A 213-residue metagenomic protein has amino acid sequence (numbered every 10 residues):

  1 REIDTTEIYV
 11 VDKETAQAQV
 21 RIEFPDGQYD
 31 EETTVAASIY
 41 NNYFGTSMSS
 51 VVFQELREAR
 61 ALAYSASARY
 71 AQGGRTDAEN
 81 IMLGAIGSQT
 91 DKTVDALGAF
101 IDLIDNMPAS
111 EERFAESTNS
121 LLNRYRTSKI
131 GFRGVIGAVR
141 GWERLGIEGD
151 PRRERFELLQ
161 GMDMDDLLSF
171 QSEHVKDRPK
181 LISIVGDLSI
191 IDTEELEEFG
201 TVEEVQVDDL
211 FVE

Functional and structural regions predicted by a protein language model:
R1-V51, A85, V212-E213: His/Glu-based metal-binding/catalytic segments typifying zinc-dependent metallopeptidases
V11-D12, R69, V205-D208: A structural detector for beta-sheet-dominated domains
Q17-Q28, Q54-N106, E111-D166, S172 (+1 more regions): M16 family metallopeptidases and their MPP-like homologs
E31-T33, T93-A96, T193-E194: Solvent-exposed, non-transmembrane alpha-helical starts
D102-A109, E197-D208: A common structural junction motif
N119, Q206-E213: Short, gly/Ser/Thr-rich active-site loops of penicillin-recognizing serine hydrolases
D187-I191: Short, polar loop motifs at secondary-structure junctions
